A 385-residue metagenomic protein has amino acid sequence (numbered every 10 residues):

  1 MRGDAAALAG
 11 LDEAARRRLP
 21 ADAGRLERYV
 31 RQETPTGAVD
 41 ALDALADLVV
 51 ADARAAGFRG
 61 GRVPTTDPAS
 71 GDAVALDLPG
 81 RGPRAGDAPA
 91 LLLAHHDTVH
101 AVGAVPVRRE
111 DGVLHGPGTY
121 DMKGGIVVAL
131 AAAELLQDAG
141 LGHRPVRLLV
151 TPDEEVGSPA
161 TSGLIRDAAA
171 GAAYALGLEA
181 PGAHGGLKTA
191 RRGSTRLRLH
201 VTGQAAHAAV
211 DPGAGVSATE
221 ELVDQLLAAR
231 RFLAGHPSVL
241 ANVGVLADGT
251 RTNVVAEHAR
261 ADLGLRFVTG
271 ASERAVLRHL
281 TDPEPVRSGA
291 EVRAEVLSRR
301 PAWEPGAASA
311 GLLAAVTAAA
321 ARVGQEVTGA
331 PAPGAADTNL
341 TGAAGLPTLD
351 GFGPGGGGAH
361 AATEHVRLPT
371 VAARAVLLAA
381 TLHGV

Functional and structural regions predicted by a protein language model:
R2-G10, A14-R17, T34, P64-T66 (+3 more regions): Metal-dependent amide/peptide-bond hydrolase catalytic core, centered on the "pita-bread" metallohydrolase fold
R2-P117, T338: Acidic/His- and Gly-rich active-site-bordering loop/insert found across diverse amide/peptide-bond hydrolases
A75, L91, L114, D121 (+3 more regions): Short glycine-aspartate micro-motif
G86-R147, A362, R367: Active-site metal-coordination/substrate-binding segment of hydrolases, especially metallo-dependent peptidases
L93-A94, L149-T151, L176-E179, H200-T202 (+1 more regions): Short beta-strand segments
D97-E110, A190-H200, A318: Acidic-glycine-rich active-site phosphate/pyrophosphate-binding loop
M122-R192: Acidic/histidine-rich catalytic neighborhood of metal-dependent amide-processing enzymes
